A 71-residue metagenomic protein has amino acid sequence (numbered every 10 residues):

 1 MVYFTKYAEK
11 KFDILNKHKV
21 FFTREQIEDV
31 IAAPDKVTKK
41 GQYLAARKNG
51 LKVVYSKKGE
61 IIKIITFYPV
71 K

Functional and structural regions predicted by a protein language model:
M1-K71: Ribonuclease/tRNase effector modules and their secretory precursors
